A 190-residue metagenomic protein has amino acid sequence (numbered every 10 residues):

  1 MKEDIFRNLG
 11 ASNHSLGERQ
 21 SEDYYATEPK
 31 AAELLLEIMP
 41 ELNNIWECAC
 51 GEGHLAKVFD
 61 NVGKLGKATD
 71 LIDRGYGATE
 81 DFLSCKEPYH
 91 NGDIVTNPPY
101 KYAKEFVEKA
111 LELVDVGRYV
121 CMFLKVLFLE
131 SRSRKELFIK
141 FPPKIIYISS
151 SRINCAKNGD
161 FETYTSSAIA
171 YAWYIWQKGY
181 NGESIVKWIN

Functional and structural regions predicted by a protein language model:
M1-N190: Class I S-adenosyl-L-methionine-dependent methyltransferase catalytic core
